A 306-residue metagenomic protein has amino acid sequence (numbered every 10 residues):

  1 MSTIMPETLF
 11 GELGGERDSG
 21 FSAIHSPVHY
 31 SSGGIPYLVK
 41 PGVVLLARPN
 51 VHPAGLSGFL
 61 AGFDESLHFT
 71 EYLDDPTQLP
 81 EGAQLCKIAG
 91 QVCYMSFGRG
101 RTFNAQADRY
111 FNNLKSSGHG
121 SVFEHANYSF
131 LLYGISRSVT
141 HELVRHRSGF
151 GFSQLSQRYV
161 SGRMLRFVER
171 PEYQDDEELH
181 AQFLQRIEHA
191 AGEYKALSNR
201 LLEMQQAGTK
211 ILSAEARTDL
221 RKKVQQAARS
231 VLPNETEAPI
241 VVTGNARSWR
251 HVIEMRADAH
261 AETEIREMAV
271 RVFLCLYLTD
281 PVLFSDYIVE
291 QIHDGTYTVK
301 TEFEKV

Functional and structural regions predicted by a protein language model:
S2-V306: Family-specific signature for flavin-dependent thymidylate synthase
